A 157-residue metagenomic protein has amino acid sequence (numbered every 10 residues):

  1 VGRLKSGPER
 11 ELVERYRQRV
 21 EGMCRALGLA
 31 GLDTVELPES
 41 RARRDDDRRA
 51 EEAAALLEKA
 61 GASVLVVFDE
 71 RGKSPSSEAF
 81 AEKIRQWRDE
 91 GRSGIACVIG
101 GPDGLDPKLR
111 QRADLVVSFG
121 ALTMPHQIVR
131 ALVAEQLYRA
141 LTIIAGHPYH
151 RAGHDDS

Functional and structural regions predicted by a protein language model:
V1-C24: N-terminal beta1-alpha1 ligand-phosphate binding loop
R3-L4, E70-K73, G101-G104: Short glycine-rich anion-binding loops that position phosphate/pyrophosphate groups of nucleotides and phosphorylated
R10-Q18, A50-A54, P107-R110: Short, surface-exposed alpha-helical segments at coil->helix boundaries
R10-V13, S77-A81, R110, R130: Conserved strand-to-helix beginnings and helix N-cap segments that scaffold or border functional pockets
Y16-R19, K83-E90, R112: Catalytic-core regions built around general acid/base machinery
R25-I95: S-adenosyl-L-methionine/SAH cofactor-binding core of RNA-modifying enzymes
D103, P107-D156: Structured adenosyl-cofactor binding patch, chiefly the S-adenosyl-L-methionine
